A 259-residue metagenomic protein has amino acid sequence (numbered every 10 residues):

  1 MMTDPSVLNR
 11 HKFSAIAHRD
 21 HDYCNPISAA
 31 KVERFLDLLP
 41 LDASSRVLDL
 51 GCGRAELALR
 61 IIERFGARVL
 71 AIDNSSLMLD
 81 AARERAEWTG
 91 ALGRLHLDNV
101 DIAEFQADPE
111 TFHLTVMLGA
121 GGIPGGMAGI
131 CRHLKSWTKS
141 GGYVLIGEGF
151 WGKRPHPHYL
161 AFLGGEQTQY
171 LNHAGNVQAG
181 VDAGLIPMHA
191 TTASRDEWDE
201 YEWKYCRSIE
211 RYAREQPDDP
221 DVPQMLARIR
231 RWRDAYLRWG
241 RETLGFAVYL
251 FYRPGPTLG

Functional and structural regions predicted by a protein language model:
N25-A43: Conserved alpha-helix/loop element of class I SAM-dependent methyltransferases that forms part of the SAM/SAH-binding
S45-G53: Conserved class I S-adenosyl-L-methionine
R54-E104: Class I SAM-dependent methyltransferase SAM/SAH-binding core
Q106-T115: A short acidic, Gly/Pro-enriched loop at the edge of an enzyme's catalytic core that lines a small-molecule cofactor
L114-G126: A short SAM/SAH-binding and catalytic strip from SAM-dependent methyltransferases
A128-Y143: A short glycine-rich, Lys/Arg-flanked "PGG" loop and its adjoining helix->strand segment in the class I
G149-Q167: Short, glycine-/aromatic-enriched active-site segment of Class I SAM-dependent methyltransferases
T191-G259: Conserved Class I S-adenosyl-L-methionine
